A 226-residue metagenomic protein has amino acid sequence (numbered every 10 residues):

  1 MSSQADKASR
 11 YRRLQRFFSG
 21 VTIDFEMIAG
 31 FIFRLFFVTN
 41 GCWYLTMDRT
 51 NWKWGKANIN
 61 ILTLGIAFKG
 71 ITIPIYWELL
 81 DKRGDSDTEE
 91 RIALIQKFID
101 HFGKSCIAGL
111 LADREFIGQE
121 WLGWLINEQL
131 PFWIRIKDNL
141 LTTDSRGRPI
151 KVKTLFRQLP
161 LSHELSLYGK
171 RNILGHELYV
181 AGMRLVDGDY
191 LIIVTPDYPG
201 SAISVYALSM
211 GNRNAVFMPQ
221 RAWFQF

Functional and structural regions predicted by a protein language model:
M1-G41: Electropositive nucleic-acid engagement tracts
F25-G30, T39-W43, W54-A57, F68-F226: Single, function-defining residue in the core of a domain
D48-I61: An active-site-proximal beta-strand-loop segment
